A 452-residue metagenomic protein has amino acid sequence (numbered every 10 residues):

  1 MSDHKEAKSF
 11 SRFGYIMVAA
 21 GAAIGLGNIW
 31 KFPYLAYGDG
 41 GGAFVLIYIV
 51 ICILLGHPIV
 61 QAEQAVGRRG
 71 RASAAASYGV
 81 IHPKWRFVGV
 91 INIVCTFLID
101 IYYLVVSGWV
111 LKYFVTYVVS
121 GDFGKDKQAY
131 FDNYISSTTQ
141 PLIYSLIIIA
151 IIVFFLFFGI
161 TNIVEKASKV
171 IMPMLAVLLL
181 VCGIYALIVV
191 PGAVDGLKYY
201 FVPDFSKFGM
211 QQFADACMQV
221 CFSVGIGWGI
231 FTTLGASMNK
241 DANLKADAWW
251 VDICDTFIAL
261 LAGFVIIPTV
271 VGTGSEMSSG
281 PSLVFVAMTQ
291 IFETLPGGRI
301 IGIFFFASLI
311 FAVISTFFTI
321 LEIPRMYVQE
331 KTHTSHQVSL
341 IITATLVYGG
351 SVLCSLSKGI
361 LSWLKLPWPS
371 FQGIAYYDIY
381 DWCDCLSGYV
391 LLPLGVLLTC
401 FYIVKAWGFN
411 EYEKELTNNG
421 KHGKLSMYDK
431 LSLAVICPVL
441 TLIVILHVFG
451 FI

Functional and structural regions predicted by a protein language model:
M1-W30, I59-Q64, R68-V80, R86-F87 (+2 more regions): Membrane-interface "cap" regions at the ends of multi-pass membrane proteins
S2-S9, E165, K169-I314, F318 (+1 more regions): Membrane-embedded translocation segments of transport machinery
D3-A7, Y34-D39, R69-I91, L104-I163 (+5 more regions): Inter-helical loop and helix-membrane interface segments of multi-pass membrane transporters/permeases
A7, A36-A62, P141, I258 (+1 more regions): Extracellular loop-to-transmembrane helix junctions
K8-A19, F44-I47, K84-F97, L142-I148 (+5 more regions): Select transmembrane alpha-helical segments in multipass membrane proteins
F13-I51, I230, G235, K245-W249 (+3 more regions): Transmembrane helix-boundary motif of multi-pass solute transporters/channels
G14-I16, A22, T138-I143, C254-L260 (+4 more regions): Loop-to-transmembrane helix boundary motifs in multi-pass membrane proteins
V88-I91, R325, T332-A344, W382-T441: C-terminal membrane-solvent junction of multi-pass transporters and transport-like membrane proteins
